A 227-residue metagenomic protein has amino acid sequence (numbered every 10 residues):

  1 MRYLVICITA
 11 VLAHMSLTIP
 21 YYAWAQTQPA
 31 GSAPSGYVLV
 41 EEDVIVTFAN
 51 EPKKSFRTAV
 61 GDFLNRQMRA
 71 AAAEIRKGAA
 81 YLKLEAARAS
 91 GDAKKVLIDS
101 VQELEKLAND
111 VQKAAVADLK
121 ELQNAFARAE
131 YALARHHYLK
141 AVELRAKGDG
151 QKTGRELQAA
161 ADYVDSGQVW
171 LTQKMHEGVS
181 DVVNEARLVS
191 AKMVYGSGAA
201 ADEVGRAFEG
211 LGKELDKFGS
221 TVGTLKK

Functional and structural regions predicted by a protein language model:
M1-L4: Positively charged n-region of N-terminal signal peptides that target proteins for export
I6-V11: Sec-dependent N-terminal signal peptides
H14-Y22: C-terminal segment of classical bacterial N-terminal signal peptides
W24-K227: Long, charged/polar, soluble alpha-helical segments
